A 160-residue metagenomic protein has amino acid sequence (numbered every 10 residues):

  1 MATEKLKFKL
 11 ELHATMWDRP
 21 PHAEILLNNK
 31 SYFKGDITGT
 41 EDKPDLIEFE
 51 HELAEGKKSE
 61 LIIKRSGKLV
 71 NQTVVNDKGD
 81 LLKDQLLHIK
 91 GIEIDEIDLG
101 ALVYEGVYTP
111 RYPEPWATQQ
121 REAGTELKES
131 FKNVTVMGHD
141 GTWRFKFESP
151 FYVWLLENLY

Functional and structural regions predicted by a protein language model:
M1-L6, M16-P20, D98-Y160: Activation corresponds to long, low-complexity, non-globular regions
L6-F8, L53-G67: Noncatalytic modules at the cell exterior or secretory-pathway interfaces, chiefly beta-strand-rich lectin/adhesion
E11-H22, L69-Q72: Extended, low-complexity, turn-rich repeat/linker tracts enriched in Gly/Pro/Ser/Thr and Asp/Glu that occur
D18-K30, N76-G79, Q85-D95: Short, surface-exposed beta-strand/strand-loop-strand elements in extracellular ectodomains
N29-D36, D98-A101: Surface-exposed loop/edge segments in extracytoplasmic proteins
Y32-A54, P110-W116: Extracellular carbohydrate recognition and processing domains and analogous Trp-centered ligand-binding platforms
P44-A54, S66-V70, L127, T135-M137: Beta-sandwich interaction modules
I63-G79: Short beta-strand-plus-loop segments that form exposed binding edges in beta-rich domains
